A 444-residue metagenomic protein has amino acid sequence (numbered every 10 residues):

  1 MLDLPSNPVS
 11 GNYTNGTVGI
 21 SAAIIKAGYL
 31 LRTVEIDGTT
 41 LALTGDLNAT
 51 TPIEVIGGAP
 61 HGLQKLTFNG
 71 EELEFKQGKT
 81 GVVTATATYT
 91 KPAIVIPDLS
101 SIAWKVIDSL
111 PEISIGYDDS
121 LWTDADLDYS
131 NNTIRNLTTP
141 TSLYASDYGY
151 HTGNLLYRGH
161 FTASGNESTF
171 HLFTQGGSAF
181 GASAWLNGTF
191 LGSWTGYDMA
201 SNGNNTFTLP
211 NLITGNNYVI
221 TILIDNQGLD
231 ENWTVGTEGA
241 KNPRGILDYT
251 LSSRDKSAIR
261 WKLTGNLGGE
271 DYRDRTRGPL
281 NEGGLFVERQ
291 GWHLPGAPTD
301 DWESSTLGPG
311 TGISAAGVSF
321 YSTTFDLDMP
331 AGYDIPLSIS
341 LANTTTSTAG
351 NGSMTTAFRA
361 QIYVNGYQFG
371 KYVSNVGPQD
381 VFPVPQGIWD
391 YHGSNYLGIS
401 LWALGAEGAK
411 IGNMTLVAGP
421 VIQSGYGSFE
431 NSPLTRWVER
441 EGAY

Functional and structural regions predicted by a protein language model:
M1-H392, W402-Y444: Non-catalytic C-terminal accessory domains or segments of carbohydrate-active enzymes
L397-G398: Asp-box/BNR beta-propeller blade signature and adjacent active/binding-site loops in extracellular glycan-interacting
